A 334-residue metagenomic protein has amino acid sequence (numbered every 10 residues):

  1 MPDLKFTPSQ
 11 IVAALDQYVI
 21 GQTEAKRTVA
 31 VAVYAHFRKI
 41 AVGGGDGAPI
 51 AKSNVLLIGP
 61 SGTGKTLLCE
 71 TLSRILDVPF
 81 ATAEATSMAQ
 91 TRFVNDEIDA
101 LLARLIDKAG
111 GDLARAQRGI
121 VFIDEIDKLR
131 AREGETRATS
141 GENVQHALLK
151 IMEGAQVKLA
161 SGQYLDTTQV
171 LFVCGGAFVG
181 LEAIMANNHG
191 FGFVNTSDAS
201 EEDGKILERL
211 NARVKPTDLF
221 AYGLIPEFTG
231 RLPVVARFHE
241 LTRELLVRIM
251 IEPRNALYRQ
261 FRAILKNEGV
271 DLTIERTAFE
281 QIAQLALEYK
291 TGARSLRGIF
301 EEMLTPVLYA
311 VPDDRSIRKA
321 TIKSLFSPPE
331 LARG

Functional and structural regions predicted by a protein language model:
M1-A81, A85-G334: AAA+ P-loop NTPase nucleotide-binding core of proteostasis motors
